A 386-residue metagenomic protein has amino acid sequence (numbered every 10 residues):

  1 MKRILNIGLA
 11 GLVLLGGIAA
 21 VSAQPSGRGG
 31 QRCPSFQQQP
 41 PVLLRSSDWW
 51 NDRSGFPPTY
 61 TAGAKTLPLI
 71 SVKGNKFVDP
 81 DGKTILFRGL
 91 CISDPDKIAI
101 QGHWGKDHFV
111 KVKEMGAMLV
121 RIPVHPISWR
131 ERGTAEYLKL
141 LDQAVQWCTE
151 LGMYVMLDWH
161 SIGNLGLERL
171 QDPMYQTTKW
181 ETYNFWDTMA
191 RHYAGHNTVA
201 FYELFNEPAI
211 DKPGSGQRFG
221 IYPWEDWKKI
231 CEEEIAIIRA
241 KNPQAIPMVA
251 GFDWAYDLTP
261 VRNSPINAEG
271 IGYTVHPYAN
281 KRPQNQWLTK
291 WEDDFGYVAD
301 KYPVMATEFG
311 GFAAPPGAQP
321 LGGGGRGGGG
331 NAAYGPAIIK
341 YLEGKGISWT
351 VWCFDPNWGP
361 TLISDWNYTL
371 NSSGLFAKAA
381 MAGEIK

Functional and structural regions predicted by a protein language model:
M1-L9: Bacterial N-terminal signal peptides that target proteins for export
G8-G17: Bacterial N-terminal signal peptides
I18-S22: Sec/Tat signal peptide C-region and signal peptidase I cleavage site
P25-L119, F252, A379: N-terminal carbohydrate-binding accessory modules
L67-L69, Q101, M174, Y183-F201 (+3 more regions): Extracellular glycoside hydrolase catalytic/binding regions
D94-D96, P126-R130, G163-L165, P208 (+3 more regions): Feature marks short, surface-exposed loop/turn motifs that line or immediately flank catalytic pockets and channel
W104-G166, E181, W227-N242, N331-G346: Aromatic-lined substrate-binding rim segments of carbohydrate-active enzymes
